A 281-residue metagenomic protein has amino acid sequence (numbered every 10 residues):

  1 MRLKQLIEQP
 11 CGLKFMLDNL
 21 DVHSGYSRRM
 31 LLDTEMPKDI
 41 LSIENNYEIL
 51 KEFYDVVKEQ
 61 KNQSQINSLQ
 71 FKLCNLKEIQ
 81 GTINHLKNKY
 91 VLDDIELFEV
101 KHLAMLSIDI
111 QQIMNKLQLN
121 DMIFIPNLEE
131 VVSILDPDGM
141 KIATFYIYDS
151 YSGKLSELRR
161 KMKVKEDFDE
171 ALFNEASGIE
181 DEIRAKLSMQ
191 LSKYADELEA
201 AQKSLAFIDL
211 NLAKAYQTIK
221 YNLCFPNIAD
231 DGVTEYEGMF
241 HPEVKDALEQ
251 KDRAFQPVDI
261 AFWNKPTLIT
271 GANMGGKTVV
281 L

Functional and structural regions predicted by a protein language model:
M1-L17, S192, E199, K203-A206 (+1 more regions): Basic/polar, acidic-poor N-terminal "presequence/leader" segments that form or can form short amphipathic helices
M1-Y146: Conserved amphipathic alpha-helical "coupling/scaffold" segments that transmit conformational changes between domains
D55, E59, G81-N88, D109-L119 (+8 more regions): Charged/polar positions within long, soluble alpha-helices
N62, L187-S192, T267-G271: Glycine- and acidic
N67-F71, A185, K220-Y221: Short coil/turn segments at secondary-structure boundaries
E130-K203, F207: Extended, charged alpha-helical coiled-coil/arm scaffolds that mediate oligomerization and mechanical coupling in large
A200-G275: Conserved NTPase motor "head" modules and their coupling/switch loops across ABC/AAA+ ATPases, GTPases, and GHKL ATPases
T278-V279: Walker A/P-loop
